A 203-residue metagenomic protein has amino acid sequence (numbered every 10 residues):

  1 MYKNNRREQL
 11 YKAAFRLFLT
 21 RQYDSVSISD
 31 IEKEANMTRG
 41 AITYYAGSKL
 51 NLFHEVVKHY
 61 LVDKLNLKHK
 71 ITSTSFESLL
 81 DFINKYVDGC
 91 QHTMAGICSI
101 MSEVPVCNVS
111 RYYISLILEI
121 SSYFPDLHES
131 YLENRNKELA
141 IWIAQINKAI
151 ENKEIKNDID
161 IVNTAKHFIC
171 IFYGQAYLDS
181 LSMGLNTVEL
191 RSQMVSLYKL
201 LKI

Functional and structural regions predicted by a protein language model:
N5-A13: N-terminal positioning helix adjacent to the helix-turn-helix/winged-helix DNA-binding module
Q9, L17-H59: Helix-turn-helix
L17, Q145, S196-I203: C-terminal alpha-helix
G47-N51, S73, E77, L118 (+2 more regions): Residues in soluble alpha-helical coiled-coils and helical-bundle/repeat scaffolds
K49, V56, Y60, K64 (+5 more regions): Hydrophobic/aromatic residues within well-ordered alpha-helical segments
H69-N108, V162-F168, R191: Hydrophobic alpha-helical connector segments
D81, P105-S121, P125-N152: Amphipathic alpha-helical packing segments from all-alpha helical-bundle domains
C107, D126-K137, I150-L197: Hydrophobic/aromatic-rich alpha-helical bundle segments in the mid-to-C-terminal region
